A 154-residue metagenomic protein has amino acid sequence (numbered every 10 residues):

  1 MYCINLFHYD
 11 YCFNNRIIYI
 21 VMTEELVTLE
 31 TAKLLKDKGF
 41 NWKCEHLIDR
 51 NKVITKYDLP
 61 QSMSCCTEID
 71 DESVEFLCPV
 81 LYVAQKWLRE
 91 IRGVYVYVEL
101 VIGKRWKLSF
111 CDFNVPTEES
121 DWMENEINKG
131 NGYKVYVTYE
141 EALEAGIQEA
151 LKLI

Functional and structural regions predicted by a protein language model:
H8-V21: Short, Lys/Arg-enriched N-terminal segments with co-localized hydrophobic residues within the first ~10-30 amino acids
V21-T67: Charge-rich, low-complexity N-terminal segments
N41, T55-V137, Q148: N-terminal segment of the canonical double-stranded RNA-binding domain
Q148-I154: Short arginine-rich
